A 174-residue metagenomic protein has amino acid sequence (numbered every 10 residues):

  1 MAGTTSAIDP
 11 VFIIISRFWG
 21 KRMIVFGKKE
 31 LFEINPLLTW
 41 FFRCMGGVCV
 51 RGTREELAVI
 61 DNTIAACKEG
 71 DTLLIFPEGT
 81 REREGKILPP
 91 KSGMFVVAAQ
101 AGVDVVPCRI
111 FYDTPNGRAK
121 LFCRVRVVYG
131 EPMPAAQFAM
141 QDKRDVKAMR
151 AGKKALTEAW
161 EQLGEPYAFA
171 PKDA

Functional and structural regions predicted by a protein language model:
M1-R54: Catalytic core of membrane glycerolipid acyltransferases/transacylases, capturing the structured, soluble-facing
A58-A174: Non-catalytic C-terminal accessory region of glycerolipid acyltransferases and related lyso-lipid remodeling enzymes
